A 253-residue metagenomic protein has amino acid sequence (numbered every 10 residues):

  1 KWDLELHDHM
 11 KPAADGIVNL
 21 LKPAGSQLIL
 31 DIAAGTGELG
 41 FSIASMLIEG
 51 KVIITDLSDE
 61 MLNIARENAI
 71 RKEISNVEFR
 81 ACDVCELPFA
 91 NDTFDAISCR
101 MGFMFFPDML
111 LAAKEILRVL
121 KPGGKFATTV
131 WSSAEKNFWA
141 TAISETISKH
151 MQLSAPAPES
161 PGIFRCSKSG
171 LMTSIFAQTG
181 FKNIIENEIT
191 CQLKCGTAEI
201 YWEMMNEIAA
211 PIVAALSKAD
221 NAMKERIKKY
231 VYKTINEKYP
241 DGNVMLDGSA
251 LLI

Functional and structural regions predicted by a protein language model:
H7-M10, T36-E38, S160-I253: Conserved Class I S-adenosyl-L-methionine
D8-Q27, S42: Conserved alpha-helix/loop element of class I SAM-dependent methyltransferases that forms part of the SAM/SAH-binding
L28-L87, A96, L110-L111: Class I SAM-dependent methyltransferase SAM/SAH-binding core
L30, T93-M101, A250-L251: Short SAM/SAH-binding signature in class I
L57, T129-S133, I189: Short strand-turn motif at the edge of the Rossmann-like AdoMet-binding core
D95-M109, S132: A short SAM/SAH-binding and catalytic strip from SAM-dependent methyltransferases
L110-K125: A short glycine-rich, Lys/Arg-flanked "PGG" loop and its adjoining helix->strand segment in the class I
K125-L153: Conserved class I S-adenosyl-L-methionine
